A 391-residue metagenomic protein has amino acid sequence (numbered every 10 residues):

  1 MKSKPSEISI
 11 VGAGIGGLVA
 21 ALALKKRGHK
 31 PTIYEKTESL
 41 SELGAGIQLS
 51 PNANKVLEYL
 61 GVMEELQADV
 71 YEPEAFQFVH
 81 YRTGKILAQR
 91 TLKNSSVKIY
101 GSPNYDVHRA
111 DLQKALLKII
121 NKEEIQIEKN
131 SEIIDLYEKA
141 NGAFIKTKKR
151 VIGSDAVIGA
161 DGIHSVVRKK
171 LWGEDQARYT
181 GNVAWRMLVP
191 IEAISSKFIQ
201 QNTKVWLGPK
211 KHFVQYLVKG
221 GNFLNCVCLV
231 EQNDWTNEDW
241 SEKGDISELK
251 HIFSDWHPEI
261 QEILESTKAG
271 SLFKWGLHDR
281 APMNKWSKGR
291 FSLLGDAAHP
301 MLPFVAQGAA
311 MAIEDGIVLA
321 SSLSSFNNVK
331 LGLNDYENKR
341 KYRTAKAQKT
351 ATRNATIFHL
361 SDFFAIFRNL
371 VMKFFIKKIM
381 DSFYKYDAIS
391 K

Functional and structural regions predicted by a protein language model:
K2-V11, K25, S50-P190, N233-I252 (+1 more regions): Conserved N-terminal helical subregion
E7, K30, F223-C226: Residues at the starts of beta-strands that form the adenosine-phosphate
S9-K26, Y34, I158-G159, Q215 (+2 more regions): Conserved mid-domain beta->alpha element of the FAD-binding
G16, S39, H164: Conserved Rossmann-like nucleotide-cofactor binding loop
K25-A45: Glycine-rich FAD pyrophosphate-binding loop
Q201-T236, I246, K250-W256, L277: Active-site substrate-recognition segment that forms the wall of the catalytic cavity or substrate channel
D239-K274, V329: Flavin-binding catalytic cores
K349, R353-K391: Alpha-helical membrane-targeting segments
